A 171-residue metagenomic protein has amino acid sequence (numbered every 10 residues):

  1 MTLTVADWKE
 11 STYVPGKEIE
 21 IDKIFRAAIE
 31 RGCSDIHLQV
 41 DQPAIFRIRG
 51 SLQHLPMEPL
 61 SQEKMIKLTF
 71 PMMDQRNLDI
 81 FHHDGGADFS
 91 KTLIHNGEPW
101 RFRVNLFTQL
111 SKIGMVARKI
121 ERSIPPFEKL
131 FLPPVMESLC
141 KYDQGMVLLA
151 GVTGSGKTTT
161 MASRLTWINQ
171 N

Functional and structural regions predicted by a protein language model:
T2-V152, T160: N-terminal "pre-motor" subdomain/linker immediately upstream of P-loop NTPase catalytic cores
K157: Conserved lysine of the Walker
W167-N171: Post-Walker A helix-loop "phosphate-sensing" segment adjacent to the P-loop in P-loop NTPases
